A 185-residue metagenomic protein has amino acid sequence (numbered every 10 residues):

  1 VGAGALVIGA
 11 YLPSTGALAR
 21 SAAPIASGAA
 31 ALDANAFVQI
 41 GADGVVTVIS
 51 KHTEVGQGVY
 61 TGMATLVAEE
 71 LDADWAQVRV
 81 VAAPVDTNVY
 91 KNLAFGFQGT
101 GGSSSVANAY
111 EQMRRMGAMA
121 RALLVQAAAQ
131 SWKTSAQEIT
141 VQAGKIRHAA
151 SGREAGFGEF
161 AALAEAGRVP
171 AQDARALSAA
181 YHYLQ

Functional and structural regions predicted by a protein language model:
V1-Q185: Cofactor-binding beta-sheet edge motifs in enzyme active sites
